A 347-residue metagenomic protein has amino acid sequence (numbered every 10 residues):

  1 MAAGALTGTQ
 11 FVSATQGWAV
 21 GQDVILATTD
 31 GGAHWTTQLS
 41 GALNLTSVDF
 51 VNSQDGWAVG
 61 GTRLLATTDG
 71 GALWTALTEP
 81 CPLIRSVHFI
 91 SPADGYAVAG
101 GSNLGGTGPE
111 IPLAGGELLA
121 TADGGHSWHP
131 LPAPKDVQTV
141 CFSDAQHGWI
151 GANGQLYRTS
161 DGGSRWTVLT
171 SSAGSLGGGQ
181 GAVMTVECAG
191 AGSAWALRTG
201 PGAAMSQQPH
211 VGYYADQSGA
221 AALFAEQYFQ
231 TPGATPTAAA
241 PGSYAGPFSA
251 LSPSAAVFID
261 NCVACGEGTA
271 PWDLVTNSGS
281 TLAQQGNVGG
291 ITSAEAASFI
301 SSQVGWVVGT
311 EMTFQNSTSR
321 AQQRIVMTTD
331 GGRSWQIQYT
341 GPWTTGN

Functional and structural regions predicted by a protein language model:
M1-N347: Residue-level hotspots at or immediately adjacent to binding/recognition sites across diverse folds
